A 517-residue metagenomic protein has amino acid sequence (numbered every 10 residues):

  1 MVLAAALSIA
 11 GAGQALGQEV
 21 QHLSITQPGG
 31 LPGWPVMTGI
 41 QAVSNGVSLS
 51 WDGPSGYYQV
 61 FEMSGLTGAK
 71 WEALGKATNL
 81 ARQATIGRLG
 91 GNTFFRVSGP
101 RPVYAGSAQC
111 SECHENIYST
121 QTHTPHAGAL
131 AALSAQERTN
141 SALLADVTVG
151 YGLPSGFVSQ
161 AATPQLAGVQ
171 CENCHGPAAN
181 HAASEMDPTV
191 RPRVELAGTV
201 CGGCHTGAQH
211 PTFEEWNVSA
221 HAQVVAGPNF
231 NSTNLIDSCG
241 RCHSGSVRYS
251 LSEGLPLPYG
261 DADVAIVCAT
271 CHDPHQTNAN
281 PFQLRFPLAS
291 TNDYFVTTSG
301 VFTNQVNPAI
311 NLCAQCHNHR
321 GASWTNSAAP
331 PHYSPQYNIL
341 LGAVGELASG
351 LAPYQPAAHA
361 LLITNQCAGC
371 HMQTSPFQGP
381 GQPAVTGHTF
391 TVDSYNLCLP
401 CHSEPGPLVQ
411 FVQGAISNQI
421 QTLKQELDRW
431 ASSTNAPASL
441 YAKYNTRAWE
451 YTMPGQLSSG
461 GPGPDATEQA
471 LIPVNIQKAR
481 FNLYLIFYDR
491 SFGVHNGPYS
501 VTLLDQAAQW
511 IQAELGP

Functional and structural regions predicted by a protein language model:
M1-G11: Bacterial N-terminal signal peptides
A6, S44-G46, A81-Q83, F157-Q160 (+1 more regions): Residue-level detector of functional hotspots within protein domains
Q14-P102: Short, composition-biased motifs enriched in small/polar/acidic residues
S98-L347, A357-Q382, T389-P517: Short sequence/structural segments immediately N-terminal
G350: Glycine-rich, aromatic-lined ligand/substrate-binding cores of catalytic and carbohydrate-binding domains
